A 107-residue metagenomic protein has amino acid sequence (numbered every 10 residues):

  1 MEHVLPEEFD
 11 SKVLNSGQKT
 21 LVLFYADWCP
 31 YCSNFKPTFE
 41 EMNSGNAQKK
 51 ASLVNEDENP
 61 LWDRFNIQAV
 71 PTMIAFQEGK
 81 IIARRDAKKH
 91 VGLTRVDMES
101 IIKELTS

Functional and structural regions predicted by a protein language model:
M1-S11: N-terminal "domain-start" segment that seeds a small globular fold
H3-L5, F24, K36, E40-W62: Thiol-based oxidoreductase modules, predominantly thioredoxin-like and allied folds used for disulfide exchange
K12, L61-R64, I101: CheY-like receiver
N15-D27: Short active-site neighborhood of thiol/selenol oxidoreductases, capturing the structured segment around
W28-K36: Short, thiol/selenol-centered motifs that function as redox-active sites or metal-ligating centers
F65-Q77: Structural micro-motif
A75-S107: Non-catalytic, surface beta->alpha helical segment in thiol-disulfide oxidoreductase systems
